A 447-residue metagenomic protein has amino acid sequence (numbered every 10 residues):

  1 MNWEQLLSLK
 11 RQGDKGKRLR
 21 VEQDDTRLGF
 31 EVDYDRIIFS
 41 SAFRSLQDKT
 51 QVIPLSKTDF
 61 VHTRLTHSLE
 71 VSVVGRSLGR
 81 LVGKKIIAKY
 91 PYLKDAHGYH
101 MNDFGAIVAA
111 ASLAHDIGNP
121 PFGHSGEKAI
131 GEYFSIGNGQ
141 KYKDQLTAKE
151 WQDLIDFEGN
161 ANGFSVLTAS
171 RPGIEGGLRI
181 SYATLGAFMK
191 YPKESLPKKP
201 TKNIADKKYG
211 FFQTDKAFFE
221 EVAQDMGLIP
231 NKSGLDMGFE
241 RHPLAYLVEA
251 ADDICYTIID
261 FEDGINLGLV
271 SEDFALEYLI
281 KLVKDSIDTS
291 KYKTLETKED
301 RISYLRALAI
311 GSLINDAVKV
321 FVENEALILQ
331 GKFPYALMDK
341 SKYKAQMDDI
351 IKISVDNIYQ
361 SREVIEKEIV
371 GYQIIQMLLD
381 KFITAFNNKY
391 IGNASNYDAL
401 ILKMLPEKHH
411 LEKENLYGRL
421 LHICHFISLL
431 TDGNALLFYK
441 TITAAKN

Functional and structural regions predicted by a protein language model:
M1-G16, R20-Q23, N393-N447: Acidic, carboxylate-rich catalytic segments that either coordinate divalent cations
M1-T26, I38-K49, L69, V73-V74 (+3 more regions): Sequence-structural signature of the catalytic-core scaffold of metal-dependent phosphohydrolases that act on
V32-R44, D339-Q346: Acidic, low-complexity proline/glycine-rich segments
K49-D59, K232, I353-I358: A short small-residue
H62-T66, E70: Low-complexity, highly charged intrinsically disordered N-terminal segments that act as targeting/localization
G163, I375, I427: A residue-level signal for conserved active-site and pocket-lining positions in enzyme catalytic cores
K284-G418, L430, I442: C-terminal subdomains that position terminal phosphate/3'-OH groups for nucleotidyl transfer/ligation, primarily on
